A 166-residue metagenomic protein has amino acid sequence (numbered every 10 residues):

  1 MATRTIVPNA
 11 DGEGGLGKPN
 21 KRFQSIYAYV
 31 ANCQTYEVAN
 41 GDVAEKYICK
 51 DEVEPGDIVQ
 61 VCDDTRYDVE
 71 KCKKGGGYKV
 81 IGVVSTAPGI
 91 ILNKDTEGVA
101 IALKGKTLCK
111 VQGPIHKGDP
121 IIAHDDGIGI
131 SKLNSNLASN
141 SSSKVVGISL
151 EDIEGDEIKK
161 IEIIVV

Functional and structural regions predicted by a protein language model:
M1-V30: Register-specific beta-strand positions within repetitive beta-rich fiber domains
Q24-V166: Extracellular receptor-binding modules and their adjoining Ser/Thr/Gly/Asp/Asn-rich linkers
